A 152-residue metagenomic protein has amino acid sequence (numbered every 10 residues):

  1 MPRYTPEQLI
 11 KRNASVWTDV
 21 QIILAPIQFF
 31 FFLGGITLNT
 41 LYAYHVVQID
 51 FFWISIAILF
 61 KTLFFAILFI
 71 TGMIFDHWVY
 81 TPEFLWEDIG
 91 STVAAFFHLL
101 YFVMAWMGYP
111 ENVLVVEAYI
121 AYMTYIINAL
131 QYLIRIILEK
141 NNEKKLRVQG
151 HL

Functional and structural regions predicted by a protein language model:
T5-T18: Cytosolic juxtamembrane amphipathic/interface segments immediately preceding and feeding into a transmembrane helix
V16, I49, P110-E111, N142: General structural signal for secondary-structure boundaries
V20-A43, Q48-V79, E83-M107, L114-I137: Hydrophobic cores of alpha-helical transmembrane segments in multi-pass integral membrane proteins
K140-L152: Short, highly charged, low-complexity non-transmembrane loops/tails of multi-pass membrane proteins
